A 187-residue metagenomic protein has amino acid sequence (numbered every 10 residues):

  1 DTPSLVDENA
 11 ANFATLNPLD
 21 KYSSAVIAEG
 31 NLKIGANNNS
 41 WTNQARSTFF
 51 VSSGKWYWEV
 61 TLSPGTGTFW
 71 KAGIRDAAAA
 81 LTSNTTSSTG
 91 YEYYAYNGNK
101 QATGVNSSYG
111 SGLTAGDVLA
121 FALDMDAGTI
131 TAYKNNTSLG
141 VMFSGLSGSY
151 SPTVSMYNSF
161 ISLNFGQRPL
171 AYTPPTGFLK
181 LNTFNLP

Functional and structural regions predicted by a protein language model:
D1-P187: PRY/SPRY (B30.2) beta-sandwich protein-interaction domains and their adjacent Ser/Pro/Gly-rich low-complexity linkers
